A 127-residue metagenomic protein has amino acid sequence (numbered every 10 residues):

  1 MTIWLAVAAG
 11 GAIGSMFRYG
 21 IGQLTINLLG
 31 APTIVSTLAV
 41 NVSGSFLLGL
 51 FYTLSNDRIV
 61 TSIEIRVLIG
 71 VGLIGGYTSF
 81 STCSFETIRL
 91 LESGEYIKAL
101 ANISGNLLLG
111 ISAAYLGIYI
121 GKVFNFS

Functional and structural regions predicted by a protein language model:
M1-S127: Membrane-interface helix-loop junctions in multi-pass transporters/channels
